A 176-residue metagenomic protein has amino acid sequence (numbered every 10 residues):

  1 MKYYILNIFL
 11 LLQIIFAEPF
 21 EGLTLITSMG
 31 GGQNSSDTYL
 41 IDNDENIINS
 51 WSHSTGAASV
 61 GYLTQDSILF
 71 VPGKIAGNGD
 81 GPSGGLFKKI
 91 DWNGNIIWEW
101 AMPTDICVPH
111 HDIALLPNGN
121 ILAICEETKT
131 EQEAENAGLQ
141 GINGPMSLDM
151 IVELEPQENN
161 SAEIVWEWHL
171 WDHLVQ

Functional and structural regions predicted by a protein language model:
I5-A17: Hydrophobic h-region of N-terminal signal peptides that target proteins for export in Gram-negative bacteria
A17-Q176: Histidine-/acidic-rich catalytic cores in large beta-rich domains
